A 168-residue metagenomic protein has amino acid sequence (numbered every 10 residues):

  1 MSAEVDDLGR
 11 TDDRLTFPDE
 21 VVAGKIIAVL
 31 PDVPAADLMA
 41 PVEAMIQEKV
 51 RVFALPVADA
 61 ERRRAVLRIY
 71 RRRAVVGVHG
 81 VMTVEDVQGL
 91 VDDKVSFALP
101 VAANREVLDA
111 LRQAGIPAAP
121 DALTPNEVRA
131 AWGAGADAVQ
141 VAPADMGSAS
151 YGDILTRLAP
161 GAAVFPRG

Functional and structural regions predicted by a protein language model:
S2-S96, Q113: Conserved N-terminal beta1-alpha1 strand-loop-helix module at the mouth
M82-G168: Conserved anion-binding
